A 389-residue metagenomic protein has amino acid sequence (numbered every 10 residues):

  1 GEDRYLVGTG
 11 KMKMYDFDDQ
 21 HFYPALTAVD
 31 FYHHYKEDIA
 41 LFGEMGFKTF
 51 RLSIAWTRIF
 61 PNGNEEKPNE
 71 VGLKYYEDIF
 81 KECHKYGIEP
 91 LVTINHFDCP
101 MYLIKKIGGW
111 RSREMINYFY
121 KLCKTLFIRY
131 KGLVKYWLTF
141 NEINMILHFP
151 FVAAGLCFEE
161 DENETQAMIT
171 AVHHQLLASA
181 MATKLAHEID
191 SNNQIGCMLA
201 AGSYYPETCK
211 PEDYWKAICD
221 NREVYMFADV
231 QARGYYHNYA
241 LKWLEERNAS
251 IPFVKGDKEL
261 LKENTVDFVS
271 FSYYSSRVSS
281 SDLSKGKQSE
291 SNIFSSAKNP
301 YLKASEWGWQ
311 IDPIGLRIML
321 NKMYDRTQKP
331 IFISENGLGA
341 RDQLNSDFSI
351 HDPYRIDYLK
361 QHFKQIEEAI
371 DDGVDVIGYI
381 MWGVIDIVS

Functional and structural regions predicted by a protein language model:
G1-D19, E44, N62-N64, L73-S389: Active-site region of glycoside hydrolase catalytic domains
Q20-H34, G109-E114: Active-site mouth loops of central-metabolism enzymes
D30, H34-A55, E89, E263-V269: Catalytic domains of carbohydrate-active enzymes, especially glycoside hydrolases
Y35, N69-G72, Y76: Generic structural signal for well-ordered secondary structure
I54-P68: Glycine-rich, proline-tolerant flexible connector loops at the mouths of alpha/beta enzymes
